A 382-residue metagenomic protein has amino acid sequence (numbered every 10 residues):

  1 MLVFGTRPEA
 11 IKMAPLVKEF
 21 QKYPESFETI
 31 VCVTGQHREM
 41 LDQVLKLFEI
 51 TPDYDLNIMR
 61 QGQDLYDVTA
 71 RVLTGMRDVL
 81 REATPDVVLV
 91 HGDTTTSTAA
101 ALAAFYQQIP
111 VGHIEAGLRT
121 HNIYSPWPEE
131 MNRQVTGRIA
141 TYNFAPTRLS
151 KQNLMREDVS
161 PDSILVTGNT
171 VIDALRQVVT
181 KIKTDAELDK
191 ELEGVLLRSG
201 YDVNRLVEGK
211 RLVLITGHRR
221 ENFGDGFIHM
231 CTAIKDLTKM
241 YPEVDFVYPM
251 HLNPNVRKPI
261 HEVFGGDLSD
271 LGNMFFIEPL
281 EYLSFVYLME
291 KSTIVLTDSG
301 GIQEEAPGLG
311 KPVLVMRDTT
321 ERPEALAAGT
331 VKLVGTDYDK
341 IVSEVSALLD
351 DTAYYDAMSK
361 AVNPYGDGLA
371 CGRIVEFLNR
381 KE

Functional and structural regions predicted by a protein language model:
M1-Y248, P254-E382: Nucleotide-activated sugar donor-binding and catalytic core shared by glycosyltransferases and related lipid-linked
